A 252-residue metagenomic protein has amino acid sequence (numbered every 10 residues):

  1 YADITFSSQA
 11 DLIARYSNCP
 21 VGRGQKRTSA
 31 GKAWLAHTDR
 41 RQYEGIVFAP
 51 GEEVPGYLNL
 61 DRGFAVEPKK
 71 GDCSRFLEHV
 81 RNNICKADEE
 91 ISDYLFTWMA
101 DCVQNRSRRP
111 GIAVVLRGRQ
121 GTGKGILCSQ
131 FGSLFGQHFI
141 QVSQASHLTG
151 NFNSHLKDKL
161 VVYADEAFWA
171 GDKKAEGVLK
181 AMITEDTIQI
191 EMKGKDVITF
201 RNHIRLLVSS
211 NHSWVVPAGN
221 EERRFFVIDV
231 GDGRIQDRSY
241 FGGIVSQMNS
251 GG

Functional and structural regions predicted by a protein language model:
Y1-K70, S74-R75, Q104: Intein modules and their embedded homing endonuclease domains
F48-A167, A175-E176, F226, V230: P-loop NTPase catalytic core of nucleic-acid-dependent motor ATPases
G123-K124, A170-K173, W214-N220, R234-S239: Switch/connector loops and helix/strand junctions flanking conserved nucleotide-binding motifs in nucleotide-processing
G136, A175-I198: Conserved catalytic/switch belt of AAA+ P-loop NTPases
N151-K157, E191-S209: AAA+/SF3 P-loop NTPase mechanochemical coupling elements
L160, G171-A175, D196, E221: Helical "lid/switch" subdomain of P-loop NTPase nucleotide-binding domains
E166-F168, D186, H212-S213: Conserved Walker B
F200-H203, A218-G252: Phosphate-sensing "switch" segment of ASCE/P-loop ATPases
